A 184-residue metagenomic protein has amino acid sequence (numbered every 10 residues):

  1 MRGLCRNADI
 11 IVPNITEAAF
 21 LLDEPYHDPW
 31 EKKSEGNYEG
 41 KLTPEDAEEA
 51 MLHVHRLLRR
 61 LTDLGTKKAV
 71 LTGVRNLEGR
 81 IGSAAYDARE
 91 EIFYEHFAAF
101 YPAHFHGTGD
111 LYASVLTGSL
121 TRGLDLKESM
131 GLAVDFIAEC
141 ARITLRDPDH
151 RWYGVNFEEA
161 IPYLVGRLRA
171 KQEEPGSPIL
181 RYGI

Functional and structural regions predicted by a protein language model:
M1-I92: Conserved phosphate/ATP/ADP-binding segment of small-molecule kinases
E17, G73-L77, A99-P102, V134-I137: Glycine-rich beta-alpha junction loops
I92-F93, S119-A133: Phosphate-handling active-site elements
I92-G107: Short pre-catalytic strand/loop immediately N-terminal to key active-site residues, enriched for Gly-Thr
A103-L126: Short, small-residue alpha-helix embedded
K127-I184: Charged C-terminal helix
